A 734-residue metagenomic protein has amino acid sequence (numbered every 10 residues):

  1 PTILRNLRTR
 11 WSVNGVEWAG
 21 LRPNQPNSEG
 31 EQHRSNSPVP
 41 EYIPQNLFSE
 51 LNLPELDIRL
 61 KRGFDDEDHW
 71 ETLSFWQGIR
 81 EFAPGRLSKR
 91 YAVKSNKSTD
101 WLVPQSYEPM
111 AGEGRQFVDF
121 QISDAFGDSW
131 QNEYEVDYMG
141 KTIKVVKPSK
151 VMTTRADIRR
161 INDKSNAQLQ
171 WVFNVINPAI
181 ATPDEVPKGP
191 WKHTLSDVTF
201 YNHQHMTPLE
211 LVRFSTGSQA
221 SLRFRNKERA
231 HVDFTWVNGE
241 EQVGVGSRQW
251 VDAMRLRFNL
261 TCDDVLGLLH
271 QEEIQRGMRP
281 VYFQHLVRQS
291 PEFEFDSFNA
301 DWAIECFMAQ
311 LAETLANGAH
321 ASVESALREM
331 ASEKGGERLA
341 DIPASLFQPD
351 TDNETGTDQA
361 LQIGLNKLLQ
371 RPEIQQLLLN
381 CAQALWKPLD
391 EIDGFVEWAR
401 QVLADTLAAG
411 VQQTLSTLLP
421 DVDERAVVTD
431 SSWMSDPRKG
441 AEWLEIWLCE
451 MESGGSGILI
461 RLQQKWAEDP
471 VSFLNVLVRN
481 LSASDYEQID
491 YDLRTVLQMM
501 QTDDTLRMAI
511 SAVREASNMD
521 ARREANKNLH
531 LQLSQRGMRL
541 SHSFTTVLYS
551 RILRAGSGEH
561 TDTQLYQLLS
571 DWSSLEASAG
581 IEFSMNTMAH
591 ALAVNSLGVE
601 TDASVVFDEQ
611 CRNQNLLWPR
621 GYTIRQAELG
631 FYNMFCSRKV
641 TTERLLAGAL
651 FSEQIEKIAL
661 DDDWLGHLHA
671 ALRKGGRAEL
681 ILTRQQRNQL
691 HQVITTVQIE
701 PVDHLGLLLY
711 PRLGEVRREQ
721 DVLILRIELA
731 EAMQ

Functional and structural regions predicted by a protein language model:
P1-S98, L102-V103, E133-Q734: Extended, highly charged accessory segments
Q105-K144: Short peripheral tails and domain-boundary helices/loops at the edges of structured domains
